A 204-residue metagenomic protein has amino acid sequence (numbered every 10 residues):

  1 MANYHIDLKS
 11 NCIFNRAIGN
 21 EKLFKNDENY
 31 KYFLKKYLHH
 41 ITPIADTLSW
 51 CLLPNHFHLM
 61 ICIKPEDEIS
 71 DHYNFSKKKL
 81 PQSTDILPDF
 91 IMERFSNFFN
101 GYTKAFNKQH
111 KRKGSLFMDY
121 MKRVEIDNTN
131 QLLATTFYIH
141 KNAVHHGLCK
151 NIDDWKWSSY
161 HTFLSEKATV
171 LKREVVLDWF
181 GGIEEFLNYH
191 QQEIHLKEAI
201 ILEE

Functional and structural regions predicted by a protein language model:
M1-E204: Short catalytic/metal-binding and nucleic-acid-binding patches
